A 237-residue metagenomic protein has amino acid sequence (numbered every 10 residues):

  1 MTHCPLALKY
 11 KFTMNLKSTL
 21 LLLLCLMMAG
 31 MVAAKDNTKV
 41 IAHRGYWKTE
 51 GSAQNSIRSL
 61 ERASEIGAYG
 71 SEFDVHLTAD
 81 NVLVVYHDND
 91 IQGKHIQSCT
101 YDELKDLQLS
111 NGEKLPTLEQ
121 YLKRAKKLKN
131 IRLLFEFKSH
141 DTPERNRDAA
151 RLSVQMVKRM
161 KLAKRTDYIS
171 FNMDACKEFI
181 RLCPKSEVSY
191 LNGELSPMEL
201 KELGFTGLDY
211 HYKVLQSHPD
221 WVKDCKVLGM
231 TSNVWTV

Functional and structural regions predicted by a protein language model:
A7-L8, D90: Intrinsically disordered low-complexity regions specifically enriched for long asparagine
K9-L20: Bacterial N-terminal signal peptides that target proteins for export
L21-A29: Bacterial N-terminal signal peptides
V32-V237: Phosphate-group recognition and catalysis centered on beta-loop-alpha active-site segments
